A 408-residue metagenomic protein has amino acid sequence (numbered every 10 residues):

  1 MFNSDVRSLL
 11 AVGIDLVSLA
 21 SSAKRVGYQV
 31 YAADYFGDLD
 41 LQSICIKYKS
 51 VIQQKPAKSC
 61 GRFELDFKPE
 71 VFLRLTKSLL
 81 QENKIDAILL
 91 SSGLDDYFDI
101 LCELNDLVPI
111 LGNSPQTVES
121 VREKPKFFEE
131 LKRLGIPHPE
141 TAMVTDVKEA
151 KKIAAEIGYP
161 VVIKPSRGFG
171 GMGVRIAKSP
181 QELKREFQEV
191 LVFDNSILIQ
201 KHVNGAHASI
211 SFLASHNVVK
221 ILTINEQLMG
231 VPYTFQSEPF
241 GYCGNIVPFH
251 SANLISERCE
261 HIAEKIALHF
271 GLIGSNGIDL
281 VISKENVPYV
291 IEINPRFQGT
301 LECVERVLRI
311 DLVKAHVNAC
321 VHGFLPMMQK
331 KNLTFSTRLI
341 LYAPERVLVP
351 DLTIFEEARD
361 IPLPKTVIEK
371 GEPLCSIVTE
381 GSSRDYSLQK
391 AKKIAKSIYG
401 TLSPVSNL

Functional and structural regions predicted by a protein language model:
M1-R122, K126, R133, T145-K152 (+4 more regions): ATP-binding N-terminal substructure of ATP-dependent carboxylate-amine bond-forming enzymes
L10, A150, K314-L408: Peripheral (often C-terminal) accessory segments that flank ATP-dependent C-N-forming ligase machineries
F127-K132, I199, H316: Structural element of the ATP-grasp superfamily
P137-P139, P160-V162, V174-S209, I224 (+2 more regions): Conserved ATP-binding module of the ATP-grasp superfamily
V144, V174-S179, F212-S215, F249 (+1 more regions): Short beta-strand-to-turn element immediately C-terminal to the catalytic PLP-Schiff-base lysine in fold type I
N204-A208, F212-G271, N294-N318, K330-K331: ATP-dependent carboxylate/phosphate-activation module, predominantly the ATP-grasp catalytic core and closely related
A214-V219, S283-N286, V321, P344 (+1 more regions): Short acidic-glycine loop/turn motifs at beta-strand connectors
L272-E285, M328: A short glycine-rich, hydrophobically flanked beta-strand micro-motif that places a catalytic Asp/Glu for divalent metal
